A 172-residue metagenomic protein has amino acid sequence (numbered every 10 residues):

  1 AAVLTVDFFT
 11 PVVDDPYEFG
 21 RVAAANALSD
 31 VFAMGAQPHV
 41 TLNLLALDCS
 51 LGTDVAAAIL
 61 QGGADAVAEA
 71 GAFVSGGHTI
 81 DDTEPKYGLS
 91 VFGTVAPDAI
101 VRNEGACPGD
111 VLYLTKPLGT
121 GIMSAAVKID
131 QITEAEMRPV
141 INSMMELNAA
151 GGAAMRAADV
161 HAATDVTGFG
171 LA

Functional and structural regions predicted by a protein language model:
A1-A172: Helix-biased detector of long, well-ordered alpha-helical tracts
